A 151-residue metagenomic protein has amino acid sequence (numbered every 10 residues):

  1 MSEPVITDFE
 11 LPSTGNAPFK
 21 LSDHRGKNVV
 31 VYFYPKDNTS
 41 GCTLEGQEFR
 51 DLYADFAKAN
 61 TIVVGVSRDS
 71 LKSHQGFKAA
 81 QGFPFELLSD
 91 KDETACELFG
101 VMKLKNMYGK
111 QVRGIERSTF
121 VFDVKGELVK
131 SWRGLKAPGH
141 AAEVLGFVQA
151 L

Functional and structural regions predicted by a protein language model:
M1-L151: Chalcogenol-based redox active-site neighborhoods
